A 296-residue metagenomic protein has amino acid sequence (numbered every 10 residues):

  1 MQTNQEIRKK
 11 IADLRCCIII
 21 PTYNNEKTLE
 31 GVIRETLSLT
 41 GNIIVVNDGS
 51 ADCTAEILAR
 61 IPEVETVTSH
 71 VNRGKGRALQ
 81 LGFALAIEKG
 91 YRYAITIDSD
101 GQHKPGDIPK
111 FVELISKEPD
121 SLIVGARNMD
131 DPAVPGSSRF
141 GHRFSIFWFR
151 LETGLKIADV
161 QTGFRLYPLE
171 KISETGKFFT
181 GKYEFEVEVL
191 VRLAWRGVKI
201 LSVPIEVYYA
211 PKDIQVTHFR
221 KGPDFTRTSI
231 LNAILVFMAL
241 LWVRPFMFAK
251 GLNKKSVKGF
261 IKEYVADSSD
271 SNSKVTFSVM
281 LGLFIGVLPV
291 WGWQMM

Functional and structural regions predicted by a protein language model:
M1-A12, F178-E263: Hydrophobic helical membrane-anchoring modules
M1-E35: N-proximal low-complexity "stem/linker" segments adjacent to membrane-targeting elements
R15-C17, N42, E188: Cell-envelope/extracellular polymer assembly enzymes that use nucleotide-activated donors
K27-G31, D52-R60: Acidic helix N-cap motif at the loop->helix transition within catalytic regions of sugar-transfer enzymes
N47-E56, G101: A conserved acidic beta->alpha catalytic loop
V71-E88, Y93, P105-Y183, A210-F219 (+2 more regions): Acceptor/aglycone-binding surface of glycosyltransferases and processive sugar-polymer synthases
V287-M296: Transmembrane helix boundary and interhelical junction motifs in multipass membrane proteins
